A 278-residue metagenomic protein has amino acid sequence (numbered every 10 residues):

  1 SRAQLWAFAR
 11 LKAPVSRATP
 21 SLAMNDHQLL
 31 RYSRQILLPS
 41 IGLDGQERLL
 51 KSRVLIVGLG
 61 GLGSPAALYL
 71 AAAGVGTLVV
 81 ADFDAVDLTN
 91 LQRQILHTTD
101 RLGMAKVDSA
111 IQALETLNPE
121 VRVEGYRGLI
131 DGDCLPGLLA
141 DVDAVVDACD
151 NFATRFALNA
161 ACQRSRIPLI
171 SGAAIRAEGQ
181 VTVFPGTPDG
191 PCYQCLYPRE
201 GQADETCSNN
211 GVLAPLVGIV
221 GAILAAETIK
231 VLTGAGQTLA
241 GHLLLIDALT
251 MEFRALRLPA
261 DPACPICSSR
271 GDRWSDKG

Functional and structural regions predicted by a protein language model:
R10-A23: Short, Lys/Arg-enriched N-terminal segments with co-localized hydrophobic residues within the first ~10-30 amino acids
P20-G278: Adenine nucleotide-associated cytosolic modules
